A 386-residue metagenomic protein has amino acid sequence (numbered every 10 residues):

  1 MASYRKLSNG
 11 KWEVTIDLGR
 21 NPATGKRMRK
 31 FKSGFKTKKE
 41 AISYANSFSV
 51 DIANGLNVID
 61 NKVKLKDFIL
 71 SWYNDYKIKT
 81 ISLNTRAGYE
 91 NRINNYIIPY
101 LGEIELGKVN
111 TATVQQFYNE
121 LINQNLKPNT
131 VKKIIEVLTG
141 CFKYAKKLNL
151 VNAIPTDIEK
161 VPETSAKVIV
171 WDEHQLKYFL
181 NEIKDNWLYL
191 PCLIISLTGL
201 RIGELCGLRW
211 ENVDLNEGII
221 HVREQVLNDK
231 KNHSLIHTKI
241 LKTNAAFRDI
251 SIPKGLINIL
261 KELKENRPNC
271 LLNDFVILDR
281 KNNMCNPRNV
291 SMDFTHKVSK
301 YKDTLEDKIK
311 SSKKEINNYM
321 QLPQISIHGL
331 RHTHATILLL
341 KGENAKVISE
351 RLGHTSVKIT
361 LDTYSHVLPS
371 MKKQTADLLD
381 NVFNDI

Functional and structural regions predicted by a protein language model:
S8-E13, L18-A112, E265-L272: N-terminal DNA-binding module of tyrosine recombinases/phage integrases
S33, N84, H221, K239-E262 (+1 more regions): C-terminal catalytic core of Y-nucleophile DNA break-rejoin enzymes
N61, Y73-L150, S165, M284-V290 (+2 more regions): N-terminal core-binding DNA-recognition domain of tyrosine site-specific recombinases/integrases
F117, Y178, E182-K184, K231-T238 (+2 more regions): DNA/chromatin major-groove-contacting recognition/catalytic segments
N123, E217, N228-F247, S251-L256 (+4 more regions): C-terminal secondary-structure termini that scaffold catalytic or DNA-interacting sites
K132, K147-A153, D157-W210, N216 (+3 more regions): Basic, Lys/Arg- and aromatic-enriched nucleic-acid-binding interface segment
E163, V170, V226, L352-L378: Catalytic-site neighborhood detector that most strongly recognizes the C-terminal catalytic loop/helix of tyrosine
N181, D185-L188, T198, I250 (+4 more regions): Short, basic (Lys/Arg/His-rich) helix/loop patches that form interaction surfaces in the mid-to-C-terminal regions
